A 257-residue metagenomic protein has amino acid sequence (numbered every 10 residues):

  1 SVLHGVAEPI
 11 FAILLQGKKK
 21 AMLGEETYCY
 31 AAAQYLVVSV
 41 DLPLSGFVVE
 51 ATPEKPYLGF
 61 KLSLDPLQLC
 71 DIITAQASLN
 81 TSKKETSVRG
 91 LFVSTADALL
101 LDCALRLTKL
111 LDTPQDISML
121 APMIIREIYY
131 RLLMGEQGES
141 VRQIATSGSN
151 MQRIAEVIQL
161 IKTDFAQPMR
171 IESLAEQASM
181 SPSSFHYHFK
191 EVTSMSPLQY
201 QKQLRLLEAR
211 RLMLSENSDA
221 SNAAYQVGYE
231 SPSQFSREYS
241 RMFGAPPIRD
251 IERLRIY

Functional and structural regions predicted by a protein language model:
S1-T81: N-terminal regulatory/effector-sensing and dimerization cores that precede helix-turn-helix DNA-binding domains
L3, Y35, V157, I161 (+2 more regions): Localized chelating/binding microdomains that coordinate divalent metal ions or stabilize phosphate-bearing
K20, P168, N217-S218: Residue at a beta-strand N-cap/secondary-structure junction
L69-E127, R131, E139, V157-Q159: Amphipathic alpha-helical segments enriched in hydrophobic/aromatic residues interleaved with Lys/Arg
A96-L99, C103, I124, T146-V157 (+2 more regions): N-terminal positioning helix adjacent to the helix-turn-helix/winged-helix DNA-binding module
E127, R131-Q137, I144-T146, K162 (+2 more regions): Basic/polar phosphate-binding segments, predominantly the helix-turn-helix DNA-binding elements of transcriptional
I161-D164, M213: Short helix-to-turn junction characteristic of helix-turn-helix DNA-binding domains, especially the helix
